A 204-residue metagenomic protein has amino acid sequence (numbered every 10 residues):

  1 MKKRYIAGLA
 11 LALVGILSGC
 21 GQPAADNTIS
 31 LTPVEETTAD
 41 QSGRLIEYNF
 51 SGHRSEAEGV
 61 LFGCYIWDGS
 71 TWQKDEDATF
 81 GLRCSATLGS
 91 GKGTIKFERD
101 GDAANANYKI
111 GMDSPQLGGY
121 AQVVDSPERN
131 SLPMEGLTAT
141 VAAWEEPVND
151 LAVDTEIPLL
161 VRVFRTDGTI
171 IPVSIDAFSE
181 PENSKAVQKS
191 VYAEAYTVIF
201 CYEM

Functional and structural regions predicted by a protein language model:
M1-Y5: Positively charged n-region of N-terminal signal peptides that target proteins for export
L9-L13: Hydrophobic helical h-region of N-terminal Sec-dependent signal peptides in bacterial secretory/periplasmic proteins
I16-G19: C-terminal motif of bacterial Sec signal peptides marking the signal peptidase cleavage site
P23-M204: Mature, Sec-exported extracytoplasmic domains of Gram-positive
